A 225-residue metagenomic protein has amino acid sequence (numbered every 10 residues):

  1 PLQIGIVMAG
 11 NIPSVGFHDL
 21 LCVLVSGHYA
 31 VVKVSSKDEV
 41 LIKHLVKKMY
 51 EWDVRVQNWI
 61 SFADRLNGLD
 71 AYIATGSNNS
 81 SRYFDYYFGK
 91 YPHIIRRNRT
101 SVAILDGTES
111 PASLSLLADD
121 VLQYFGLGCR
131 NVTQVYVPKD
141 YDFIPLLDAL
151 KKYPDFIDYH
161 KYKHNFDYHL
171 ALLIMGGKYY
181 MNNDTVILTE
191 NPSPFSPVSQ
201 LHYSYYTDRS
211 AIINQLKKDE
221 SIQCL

Functional and structural regions predicted by a protein language model:
L2-W52: Conserved small-residue-rich beta-alpha loop and adjacent elements that most often cradle the phosphate/pyrophosphate
Q3, V7, D53-V135, K139-Y141: Conserved NAD(P)+-binding/catalytic subdomain of aldehyde/semialdehyde dehydrogenases
H18-D19, Y83, Q215: A short acidic, amphipathic alpha-helical/loop segment
S26-V31, D64-G68, K218-S221: Short, surface-exposed connector motifs at secondary-structure boundaries
H28, V54-Q57, K90-H93, K152-K161 (+1 more regions): Structural alpha-beta junctions
V31-K33, I73, I104, C224: Short catalytic-loop micro-motif centered on adjacent basic/acidic residues
I42-L45, F84, L146: Hydrophobic packing residues within well-ordered alpha-helices of enzyme cores
G126-V132, Y136-L225: NAD(P)-dependent aldehyde/semialdehyde dehydrogenase
